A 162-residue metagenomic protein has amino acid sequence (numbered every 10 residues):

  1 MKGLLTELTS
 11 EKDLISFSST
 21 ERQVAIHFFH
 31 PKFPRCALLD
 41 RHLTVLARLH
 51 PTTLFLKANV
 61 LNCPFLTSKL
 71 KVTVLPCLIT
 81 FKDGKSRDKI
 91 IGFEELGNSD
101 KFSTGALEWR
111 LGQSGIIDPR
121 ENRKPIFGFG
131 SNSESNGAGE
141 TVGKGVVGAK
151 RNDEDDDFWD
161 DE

Functional and structural regions predicted by a protein language model:
M1-T20, F102-E162: N-terminal leader/targeting and pre-domain segments
L5-S10, F28-P31, A37-L39, T44-T67: Thiol-based oxidoreductase modules, predominantly thioredoxin-like and allied folds used for disulfide exchange
E11, C36, D40, V60-C63 (+3 more regions): Generic preference for well-ordered alpha-helical elements
S19-T20, F29-H30, L38-R41, S68-V72 (+1 more regions): Short coil/turn segments at secondary-structure boundaries
R22, A47-L54, V74, E94 (+2 more regions): Eukaryotic basic, amphipathic alpha-helical target segments in cytosolic regions
A25-I26, L78: Hydrophobic beta-strand anchors of alpha/beta hydrolase catalytic cores
H27, C36-L38, F55-A58, T67-S68 (+3 more regions): Intrinsically disordered, low-complexity regions enriched in proline, serine, glycine and charged residues
F65, P76-E94: A short, hydrophobic beta-strand/beta-hairpin element that forms part of a small beta-sheet core
